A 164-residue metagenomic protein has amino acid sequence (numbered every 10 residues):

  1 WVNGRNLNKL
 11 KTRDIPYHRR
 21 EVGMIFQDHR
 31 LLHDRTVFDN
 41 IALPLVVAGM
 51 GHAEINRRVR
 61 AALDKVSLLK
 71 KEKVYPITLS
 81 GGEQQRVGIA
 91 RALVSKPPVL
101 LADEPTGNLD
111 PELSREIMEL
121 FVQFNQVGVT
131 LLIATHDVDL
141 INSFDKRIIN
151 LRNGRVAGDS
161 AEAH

Functional and structural regions predicted by a protein language model:
L7-G23, H52, N56, Q126: ABC ATPase NBD coupling module
R35-A42: Short coil-to-helix segment of the ABC ATPase nucleotide-binding domain corresponding to the Q-loop/switch region
Y75-L79, E83-Q85: Conserved ABC ATPase signature
I89: Hydrophobic anchor residue at the start of the ABC signature
V94-P98: A short, proline-enriched helix->beta-strand linker immediately N-terminal to the Walker B motif in ABC-type P-loop
L100-D103: Catalytic Walker B motif of ABC-type/P-loop ATPase nucleotide-binding domains
P111-L113: Helix N-cap at the start of a conserved alpha-helix in ABC-type nucleotide-binding domains
